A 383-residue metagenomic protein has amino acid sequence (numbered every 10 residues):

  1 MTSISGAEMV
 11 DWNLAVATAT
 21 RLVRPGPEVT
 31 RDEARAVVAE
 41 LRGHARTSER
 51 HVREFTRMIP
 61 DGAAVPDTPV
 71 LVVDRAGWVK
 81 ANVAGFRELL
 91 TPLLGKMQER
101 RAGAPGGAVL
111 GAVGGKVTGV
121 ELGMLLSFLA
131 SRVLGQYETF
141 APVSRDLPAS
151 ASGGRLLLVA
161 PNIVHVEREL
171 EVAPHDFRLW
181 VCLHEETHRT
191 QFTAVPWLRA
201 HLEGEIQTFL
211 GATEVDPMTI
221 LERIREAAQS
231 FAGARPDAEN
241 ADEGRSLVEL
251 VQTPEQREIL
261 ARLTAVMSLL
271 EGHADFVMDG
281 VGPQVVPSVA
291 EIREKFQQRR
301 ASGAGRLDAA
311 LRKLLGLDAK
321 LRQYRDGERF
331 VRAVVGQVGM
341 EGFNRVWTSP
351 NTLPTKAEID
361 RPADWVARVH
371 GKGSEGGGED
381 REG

Functional and structural regions predicted by a protein language model:
M1-L90, Q337-G383: N-terminal low-structure segments adjacent to metalloprotease catalytic domains across cellular compartments
I4, A102-A108, R145-S152, E214 (+2 more regions): Intrinsically disordered, low-complexity linkers and terminal tails enriched in Pro/Gly and often acidic or mixed-charge
H44-P161: Auxiliary, metal-adjacent structural segments of Zn-dependent hydrolase domains
L126-Y137, T193-E249, P254, E258-V286: Post-HExxH zinc-binding segment in Zn-dependent metallohydrolases
N162-V181: Short pre-active-site segment immediately N-terminal to the catalytic Zn-binding motif
F177-T193, V331: Active-site recognition of the HExxH zinc-binding catalytic motif
R245-G383: Pan-zinc metallopeptidase signature
